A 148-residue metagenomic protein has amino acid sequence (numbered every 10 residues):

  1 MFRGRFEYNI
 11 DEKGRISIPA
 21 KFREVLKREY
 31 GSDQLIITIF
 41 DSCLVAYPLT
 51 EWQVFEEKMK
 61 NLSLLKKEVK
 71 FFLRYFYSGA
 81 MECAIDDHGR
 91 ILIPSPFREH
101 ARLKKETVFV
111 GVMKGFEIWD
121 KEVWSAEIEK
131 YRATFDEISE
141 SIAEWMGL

Functional and structural regions predicted by a protein language model:
F2-G4, Y77, L103: A cross-kingdom feature marking solvent-exposed beta-strand/loop segments within repeated, beta-rich binding/scaffold
R3-V45, L49: A positional/architectural concept
G14-I18, G89-I93, F116-I118: Short, structured motif recognition centered on aromatic/hydrophobic residues
E29-C43, A80, R102-W119, V123: A short beta-strand-loop micro-motif that forms or neighbors metal/cofactor- and ligand-binding patches at active-site
L44-T50, E117-Y131, F135: Positively charged
L49-C83: Helix-adjacent hinge/juxtasegments
M81-R90, S95-K104: Beta-rich strand-turn-strand
Y131-L148: Acidic/histidine-enriched, glycine/proline-rich intrinsically disordered or flexible terminal extensions
